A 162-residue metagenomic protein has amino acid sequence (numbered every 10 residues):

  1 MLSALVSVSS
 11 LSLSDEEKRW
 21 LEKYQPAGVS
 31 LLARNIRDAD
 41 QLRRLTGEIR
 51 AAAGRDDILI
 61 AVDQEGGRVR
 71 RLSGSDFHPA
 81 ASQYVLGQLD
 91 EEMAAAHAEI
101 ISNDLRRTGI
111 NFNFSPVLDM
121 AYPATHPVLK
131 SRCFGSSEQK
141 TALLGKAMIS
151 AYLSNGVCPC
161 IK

Functional and structural regions predicted by a protein language model:
M1, R55-D57, G156: A general structural motif
M1-L13, M148: Boundary/entry segment of secreted carbohydrate-active catalytic domains
V6, V62, I161-K162: Active-site flanking residues adjacent to catalytic metal/cofactor-binding acidic residues
L13-S30: N-terminal glycine-rich anion-binding loops that anchor highly charged ligand groups
L21, R50-A53, I149, L153: N-terminal cationic-hydrophobic initiation segments that often serve targeting/anchoring roles
Q25-T141: Enzymes and membrane/adaptor proteins characterized by extended Gly/Ser/Thr/Asp/Glu-rich, aromatic-dotted
K140, L144-K162: Phosphate/pyrophosphate-binding betaalpha-module
